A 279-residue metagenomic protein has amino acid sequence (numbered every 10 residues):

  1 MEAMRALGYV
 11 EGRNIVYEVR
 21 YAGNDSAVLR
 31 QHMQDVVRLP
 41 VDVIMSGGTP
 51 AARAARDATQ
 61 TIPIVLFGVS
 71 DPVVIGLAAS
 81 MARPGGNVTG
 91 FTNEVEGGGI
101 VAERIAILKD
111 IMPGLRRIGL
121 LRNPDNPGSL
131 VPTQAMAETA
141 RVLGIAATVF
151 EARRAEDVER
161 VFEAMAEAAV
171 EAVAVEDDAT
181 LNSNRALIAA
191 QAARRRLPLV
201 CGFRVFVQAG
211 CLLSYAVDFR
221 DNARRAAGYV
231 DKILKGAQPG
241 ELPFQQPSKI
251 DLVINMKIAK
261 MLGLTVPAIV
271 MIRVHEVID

Functional and structural regions predicted by a protein language model:
M1-D279: Short hydrophobic alpha-helices and adjacent helix-cap/hinge residues
